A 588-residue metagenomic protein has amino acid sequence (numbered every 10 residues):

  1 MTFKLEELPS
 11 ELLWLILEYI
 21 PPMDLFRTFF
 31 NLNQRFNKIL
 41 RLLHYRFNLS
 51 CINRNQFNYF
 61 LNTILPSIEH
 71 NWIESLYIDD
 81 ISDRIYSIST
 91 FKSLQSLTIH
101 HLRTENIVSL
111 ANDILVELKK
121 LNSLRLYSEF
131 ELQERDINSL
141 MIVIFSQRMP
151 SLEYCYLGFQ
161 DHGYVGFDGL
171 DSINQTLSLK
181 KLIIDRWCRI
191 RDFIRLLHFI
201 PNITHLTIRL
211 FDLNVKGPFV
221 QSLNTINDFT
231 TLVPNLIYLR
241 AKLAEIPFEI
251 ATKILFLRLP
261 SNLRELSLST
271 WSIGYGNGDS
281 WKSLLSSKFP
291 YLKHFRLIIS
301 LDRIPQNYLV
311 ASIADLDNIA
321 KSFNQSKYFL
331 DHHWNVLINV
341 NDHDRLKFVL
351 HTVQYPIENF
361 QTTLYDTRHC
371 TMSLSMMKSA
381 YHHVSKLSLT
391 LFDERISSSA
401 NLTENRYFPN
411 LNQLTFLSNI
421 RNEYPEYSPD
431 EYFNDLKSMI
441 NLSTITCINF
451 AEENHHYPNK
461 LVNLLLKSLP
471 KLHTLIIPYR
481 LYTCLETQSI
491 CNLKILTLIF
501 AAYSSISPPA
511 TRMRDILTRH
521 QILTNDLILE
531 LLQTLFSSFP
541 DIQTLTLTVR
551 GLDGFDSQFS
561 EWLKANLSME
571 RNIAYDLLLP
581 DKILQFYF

Functional and structural regions predicted by a protein language model:
M1-F588: Eukaryote-biased activation of long, low-complexity terminal tails and linkers
